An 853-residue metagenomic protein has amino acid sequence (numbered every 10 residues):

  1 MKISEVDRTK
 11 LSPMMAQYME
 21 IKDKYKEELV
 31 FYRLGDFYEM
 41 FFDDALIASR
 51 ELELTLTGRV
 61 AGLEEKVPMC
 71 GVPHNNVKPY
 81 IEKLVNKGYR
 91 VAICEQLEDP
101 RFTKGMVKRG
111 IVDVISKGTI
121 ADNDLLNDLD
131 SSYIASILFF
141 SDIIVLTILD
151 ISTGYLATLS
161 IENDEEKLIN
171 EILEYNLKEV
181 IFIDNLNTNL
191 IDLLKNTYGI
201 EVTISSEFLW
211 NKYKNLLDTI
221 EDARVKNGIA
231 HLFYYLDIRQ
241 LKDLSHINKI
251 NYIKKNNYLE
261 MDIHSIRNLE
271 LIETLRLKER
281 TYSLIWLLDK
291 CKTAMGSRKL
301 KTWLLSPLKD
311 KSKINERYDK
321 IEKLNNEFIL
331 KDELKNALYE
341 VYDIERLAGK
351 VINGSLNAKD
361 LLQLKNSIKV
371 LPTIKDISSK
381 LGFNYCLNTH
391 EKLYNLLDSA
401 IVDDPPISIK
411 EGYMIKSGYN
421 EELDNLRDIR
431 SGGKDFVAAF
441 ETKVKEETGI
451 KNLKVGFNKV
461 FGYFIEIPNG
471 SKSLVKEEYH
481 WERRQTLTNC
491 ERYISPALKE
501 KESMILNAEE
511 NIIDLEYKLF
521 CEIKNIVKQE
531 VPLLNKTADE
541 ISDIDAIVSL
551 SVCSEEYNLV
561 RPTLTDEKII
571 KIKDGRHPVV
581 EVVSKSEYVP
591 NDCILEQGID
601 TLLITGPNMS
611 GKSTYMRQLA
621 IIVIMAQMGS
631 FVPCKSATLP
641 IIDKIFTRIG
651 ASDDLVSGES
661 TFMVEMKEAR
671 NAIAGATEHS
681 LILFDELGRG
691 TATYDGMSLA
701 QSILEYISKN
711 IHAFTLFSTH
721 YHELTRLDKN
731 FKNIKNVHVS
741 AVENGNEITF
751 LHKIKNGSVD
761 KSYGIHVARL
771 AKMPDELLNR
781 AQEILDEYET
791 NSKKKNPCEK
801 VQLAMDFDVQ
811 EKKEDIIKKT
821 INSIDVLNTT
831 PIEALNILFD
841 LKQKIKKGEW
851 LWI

Functional and structural regions predicted by a protein language model:
M1-K323, N336-Y339, D343-I352, L356-T442 (+1 more regions): Charged catalytic and DNA/RNA-contacting regions of genome-maintenance and nucleic-acid-processing enzymes
M14, V30, E446-G449, L453-N469: Extended, charged helical/alpha-beta scaffold domains that provide interaction surfaces
F42-A45, D222, K292, S297-R298 (+6 more regions): ATPase nucleotide-binding head domains, primarily ABC-like/P-loop NTPase cores
C94, K117-L126, D243, S379-G382 (+5 more regions): Active-site phosphate-binding and catalytic loops of NTP-dependent enzymes
E207-K212, E260, L275, N366-D435 (+4 more regions): Amphipathic heptad-repeat alpha-helical coiled-coil/stalk segments that mediate oligomerization, filament/stalk
D343, N353, N357, S367-V370 (+3 more regions): Charged, surface-exposed helical/loop "interaction arms" that form contiguous linear patches used for dimerization
N458, D825-I853: Terminal-proximal interaction/regulatory segments of ATP-powered molecular machines
L487-N525: Extended, charged coiled-coil "arm/hinge" scaffolds of SMC/Rad50-like chromosome-maintenance ATPases and other large
